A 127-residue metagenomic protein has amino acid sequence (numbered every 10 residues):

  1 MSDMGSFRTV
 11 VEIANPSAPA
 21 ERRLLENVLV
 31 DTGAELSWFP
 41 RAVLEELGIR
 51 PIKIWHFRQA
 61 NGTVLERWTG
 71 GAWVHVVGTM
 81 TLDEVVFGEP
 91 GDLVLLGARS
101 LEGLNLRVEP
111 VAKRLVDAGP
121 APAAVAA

Functional and structural regions predicted by a protein language model:
M1-A127: Pepsin/retropepsin-fold aspartyl endopeptidases
